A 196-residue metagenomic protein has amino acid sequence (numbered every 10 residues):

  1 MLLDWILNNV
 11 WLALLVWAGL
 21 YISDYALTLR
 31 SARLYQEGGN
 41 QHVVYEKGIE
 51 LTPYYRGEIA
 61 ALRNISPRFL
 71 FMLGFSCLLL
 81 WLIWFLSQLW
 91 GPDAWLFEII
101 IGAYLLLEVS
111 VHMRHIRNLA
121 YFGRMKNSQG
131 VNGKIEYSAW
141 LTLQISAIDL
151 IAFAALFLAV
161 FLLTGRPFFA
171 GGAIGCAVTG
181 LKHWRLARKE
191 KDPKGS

Functional and structural regions predicted by a protein language model:
L2-S196: Hydrophobic alpha-helical segments at protein termini of multi-pass membrane proteins
